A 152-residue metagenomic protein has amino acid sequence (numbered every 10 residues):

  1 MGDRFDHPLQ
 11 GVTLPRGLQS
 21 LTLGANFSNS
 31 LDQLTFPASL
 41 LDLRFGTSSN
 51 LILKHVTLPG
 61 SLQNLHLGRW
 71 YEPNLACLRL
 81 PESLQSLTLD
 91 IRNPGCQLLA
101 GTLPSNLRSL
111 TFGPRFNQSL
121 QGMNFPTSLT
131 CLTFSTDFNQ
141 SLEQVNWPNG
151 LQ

Functional and structural regions predicted by a protein language model:
M1-H7, T22-N29, R44-I52, H66-N74 (+3 more regions): Concave beta-strand-loop units of leucine-rich repeat
P8-L14, S30-F36, I52-L58, P73-L80 (+3 more regions): Short, T/G/N/S-enriched strand-turn elements that build extracellular solenoid repeat scaffolds
L14-S20, F36-D42, L58-N64, L80-S86 (+3 more regions): Leucine-rich repeat
